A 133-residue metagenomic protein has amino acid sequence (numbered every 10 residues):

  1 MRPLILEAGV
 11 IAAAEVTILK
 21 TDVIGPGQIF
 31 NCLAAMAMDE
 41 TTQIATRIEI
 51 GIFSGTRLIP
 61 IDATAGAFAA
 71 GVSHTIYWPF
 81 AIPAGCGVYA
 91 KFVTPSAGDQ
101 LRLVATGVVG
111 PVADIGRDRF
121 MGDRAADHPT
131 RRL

Functional and structural regions predicted by a protein language model:
M1-L133: Beta-strand-centric surfaces of beta-sandwich/beta-rich domains
